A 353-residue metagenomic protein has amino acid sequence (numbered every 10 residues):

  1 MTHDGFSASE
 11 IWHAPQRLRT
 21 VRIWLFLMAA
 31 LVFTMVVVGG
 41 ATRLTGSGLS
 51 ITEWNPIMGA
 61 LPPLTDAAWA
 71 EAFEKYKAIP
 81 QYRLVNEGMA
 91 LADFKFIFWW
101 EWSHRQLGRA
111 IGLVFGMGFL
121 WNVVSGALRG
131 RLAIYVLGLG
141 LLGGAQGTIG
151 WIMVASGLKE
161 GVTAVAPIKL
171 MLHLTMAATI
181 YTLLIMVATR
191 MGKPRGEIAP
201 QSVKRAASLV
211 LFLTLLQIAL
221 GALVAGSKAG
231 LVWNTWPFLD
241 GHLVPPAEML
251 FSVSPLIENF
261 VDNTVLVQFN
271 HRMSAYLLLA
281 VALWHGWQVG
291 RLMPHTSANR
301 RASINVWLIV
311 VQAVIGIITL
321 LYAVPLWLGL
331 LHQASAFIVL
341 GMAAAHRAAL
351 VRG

Functional and structural regions predicted by a protein language model:
T2-G353: Polytopic transmembrane helical bundles with strong interfacial aromatic enrichment
